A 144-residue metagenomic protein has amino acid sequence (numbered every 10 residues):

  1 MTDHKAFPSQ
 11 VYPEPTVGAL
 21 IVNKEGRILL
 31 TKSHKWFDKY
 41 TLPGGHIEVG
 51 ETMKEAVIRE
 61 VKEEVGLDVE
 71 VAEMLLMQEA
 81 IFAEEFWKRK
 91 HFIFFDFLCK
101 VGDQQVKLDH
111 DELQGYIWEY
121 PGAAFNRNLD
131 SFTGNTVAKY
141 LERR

Functional and structural regions predicted by a protein language model:
M1-L20: Acidic, metal-coordinating catalytic segment for phosphate/diphosphate chemistry, firing primarily on the Nudix
V11-P13, W87-I93, H110-L113: A generic structural micro-feature
E14, K35-F37, L42, V69 (+1 more regions): Short connector loops at helix/strand junctions that flank enzyme active sites, especially segments positioning acidic
I21, D96-K100, I117-Y120: Short, well-ordered beta-strand micro-motif
N23-E63: Conserved Nudix-box catalytic region and its N-terminal flanking loop in Nudix hydrolases and closely related
D68-M77: A short coil-to-beta-strand element that immediately follows conserved catalytic motifs
A80-Q105: Active-site-adjacent beta-strand/loop module that shapes the phosphate/pyrophosphate-binding cleft
K107-K139: NUDIX/MutT-family hydrolases
